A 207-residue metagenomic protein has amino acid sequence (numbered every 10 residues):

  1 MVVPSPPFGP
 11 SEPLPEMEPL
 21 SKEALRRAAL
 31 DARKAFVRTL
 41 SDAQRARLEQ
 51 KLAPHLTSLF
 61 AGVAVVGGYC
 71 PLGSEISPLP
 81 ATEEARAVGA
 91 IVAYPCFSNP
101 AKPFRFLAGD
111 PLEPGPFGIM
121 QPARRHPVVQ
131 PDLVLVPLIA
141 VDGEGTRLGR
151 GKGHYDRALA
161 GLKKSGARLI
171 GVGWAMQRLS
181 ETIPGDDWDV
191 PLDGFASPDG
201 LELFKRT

Functional and structural regions predicted by a protein language model:
V2-L25, D31-R38, R125, V129-V134 (+2 more regions): Surface-exposed, charge/polar-rich loops and edge strands
V2-V129: N-terminal active-site beta-alpha-beta segment that forms phosphate/nucleotide-binding and substrate-recognition loops
L72-S74, I139-G143: Short glycine-rich anion-binding loops that position phosphate/pyrophosphate groups of nucleotides and phosphorylated
E83, R150-D156: Charged helix-capping and loop-helix junction motifs
A101, V134-L138, G151: A short beta-strand-loop-alpha-helix capping motif that often carries His-Thr
